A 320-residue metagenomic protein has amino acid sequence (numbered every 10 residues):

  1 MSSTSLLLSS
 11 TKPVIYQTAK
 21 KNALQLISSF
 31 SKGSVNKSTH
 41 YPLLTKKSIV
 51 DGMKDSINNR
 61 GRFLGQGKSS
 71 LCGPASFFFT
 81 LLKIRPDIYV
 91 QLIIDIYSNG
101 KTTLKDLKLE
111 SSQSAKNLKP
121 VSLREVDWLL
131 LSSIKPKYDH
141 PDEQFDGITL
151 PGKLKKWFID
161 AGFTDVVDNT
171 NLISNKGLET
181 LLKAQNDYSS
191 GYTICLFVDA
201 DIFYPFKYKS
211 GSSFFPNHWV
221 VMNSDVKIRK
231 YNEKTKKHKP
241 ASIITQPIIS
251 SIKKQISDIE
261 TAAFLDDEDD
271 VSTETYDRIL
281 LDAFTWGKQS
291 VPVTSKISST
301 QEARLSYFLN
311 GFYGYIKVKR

Functional and structural regions predicted by a protein language model:
S2-L6: Short, compositionally biased, intrinsically disordered N-terminal export/targeting signals, typified by the non-Sec
L7-P141, Q185-F197, V291-T294, A303 (+1 more regions): Active-site nucleophile-adjacent alpha helix/oxyanion-hole segment immediately C-terminal to the catalytic cysteine
I15-A19, A23, I49, L154 (+6 more regions): Extended hydrophobic/Leu-rich segments
V121-L182: Core alpha/beta structural scaffold of self-assembling particle/tube/pore-forming proteins
K135-E143, F197-P205, V226, T285-K288: Short, flexible beta-strand-to-coil junctions
I173-D266: Active-site-adjacent substructure of cysteine-protease-like catalytic cores
K227-R320: Noncatalytic regulatory segments and standalone regulatory/sensor domains
